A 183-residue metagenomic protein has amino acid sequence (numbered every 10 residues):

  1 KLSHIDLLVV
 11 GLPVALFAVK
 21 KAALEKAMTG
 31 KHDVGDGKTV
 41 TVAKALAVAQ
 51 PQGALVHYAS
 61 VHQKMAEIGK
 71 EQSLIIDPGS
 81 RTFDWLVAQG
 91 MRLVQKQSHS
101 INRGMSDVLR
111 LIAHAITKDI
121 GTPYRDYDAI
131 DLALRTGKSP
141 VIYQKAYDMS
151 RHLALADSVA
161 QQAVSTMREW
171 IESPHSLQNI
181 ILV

Functional and structural regions predicted by a protein language model:
K1-S73, R92-D107, D119, D128-V183: Nucleotide/phosphate-binding catalytic cleft detector across ATP-hydrolyzing and phosphate-transferring enzymes
G53, S80-R81: Short, glycine/acidic-enriched loop or turn micro-motifs at the edges of active sites
D77: Conserved catalytic-loop position in the HRD/HxD motif
F83-V87: Short beta-strand scaffold segments in enzyme catalytic cores
R110-K118: Long, charge-rich alpha-helical interaction segments
